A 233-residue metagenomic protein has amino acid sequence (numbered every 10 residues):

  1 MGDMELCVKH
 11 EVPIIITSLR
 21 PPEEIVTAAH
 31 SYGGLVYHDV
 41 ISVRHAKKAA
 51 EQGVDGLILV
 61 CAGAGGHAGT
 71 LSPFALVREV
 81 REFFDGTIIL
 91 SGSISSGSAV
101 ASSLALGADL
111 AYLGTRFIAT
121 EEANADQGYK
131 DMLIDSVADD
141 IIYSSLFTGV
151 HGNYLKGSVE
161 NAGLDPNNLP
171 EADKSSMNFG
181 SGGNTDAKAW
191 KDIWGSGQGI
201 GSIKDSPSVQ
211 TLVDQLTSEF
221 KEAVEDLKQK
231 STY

Functional and structural regions predicted by a protein language model:
M1-T87: Active-site entrance/lid segments in N-terminal catalytic domains of soluble metabolic enzymes
F74-I89, S95-Y233: Conserved active-site-proximal phosphate/metal-binding subdomains
